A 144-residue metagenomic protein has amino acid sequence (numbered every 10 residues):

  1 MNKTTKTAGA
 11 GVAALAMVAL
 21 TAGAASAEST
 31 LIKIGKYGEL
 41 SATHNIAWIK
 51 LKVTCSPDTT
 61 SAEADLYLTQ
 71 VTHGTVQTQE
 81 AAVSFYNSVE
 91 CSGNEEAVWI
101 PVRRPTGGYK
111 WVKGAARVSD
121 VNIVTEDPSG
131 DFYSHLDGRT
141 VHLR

Functional and structural regions predicted by a protein language model:
M1-A27: Secretory targeting and sorting signals
E28, V83, E96, Y133-D137: Extracellular and select intracellular beta-sandwich modules with Ser/Thr-enriched, small-residue motifs on
E28-T30, T75-N87: Short beta-strand and strand-turn-strand segments in soluble, beta-rich domains
S29-T75: Short, surface-exposed binding/anchoring microloops in extracellular/periplasmic proteins
A42-T43, Y86-A97: Short proline/glycine- and polar residue-rich coil/turn motifs
K52-C55, L68, V102-R104, I123-T125: Hydrophobic beta-strand positions in extracellular immunoglobulin-like domains
T106-V118: Short glycine/proline/serine/threonine-rich loop/turn segments at secondary-structure transition edges
P128-R144: Short beta-strand elements
